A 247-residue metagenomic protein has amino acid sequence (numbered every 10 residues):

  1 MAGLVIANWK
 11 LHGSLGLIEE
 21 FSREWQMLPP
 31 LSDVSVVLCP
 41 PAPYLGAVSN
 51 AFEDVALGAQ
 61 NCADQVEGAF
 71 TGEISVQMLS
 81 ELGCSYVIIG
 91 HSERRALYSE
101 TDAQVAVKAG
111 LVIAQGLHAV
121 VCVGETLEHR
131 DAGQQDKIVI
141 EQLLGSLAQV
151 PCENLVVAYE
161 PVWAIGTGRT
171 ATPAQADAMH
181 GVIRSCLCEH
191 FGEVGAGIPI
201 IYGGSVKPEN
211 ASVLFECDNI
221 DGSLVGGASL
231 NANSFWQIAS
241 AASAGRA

Functional and structural regions predicted by a protein language model:
M1-A247: Active-site loop-to-helix "anion-binding N-cap" substructures in soluble metabolic enzymes
